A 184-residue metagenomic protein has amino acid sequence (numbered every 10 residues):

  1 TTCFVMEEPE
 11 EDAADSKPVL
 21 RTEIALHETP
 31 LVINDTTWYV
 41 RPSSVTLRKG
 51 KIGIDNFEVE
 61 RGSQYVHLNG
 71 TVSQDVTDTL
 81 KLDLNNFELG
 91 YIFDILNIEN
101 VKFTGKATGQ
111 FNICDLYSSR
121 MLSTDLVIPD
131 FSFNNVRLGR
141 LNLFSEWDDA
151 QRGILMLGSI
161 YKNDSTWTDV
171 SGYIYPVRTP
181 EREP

Functional and structural regions predicted by a protein language model:
T1-Q110, Y117-P184: Interface amphipathic segments
